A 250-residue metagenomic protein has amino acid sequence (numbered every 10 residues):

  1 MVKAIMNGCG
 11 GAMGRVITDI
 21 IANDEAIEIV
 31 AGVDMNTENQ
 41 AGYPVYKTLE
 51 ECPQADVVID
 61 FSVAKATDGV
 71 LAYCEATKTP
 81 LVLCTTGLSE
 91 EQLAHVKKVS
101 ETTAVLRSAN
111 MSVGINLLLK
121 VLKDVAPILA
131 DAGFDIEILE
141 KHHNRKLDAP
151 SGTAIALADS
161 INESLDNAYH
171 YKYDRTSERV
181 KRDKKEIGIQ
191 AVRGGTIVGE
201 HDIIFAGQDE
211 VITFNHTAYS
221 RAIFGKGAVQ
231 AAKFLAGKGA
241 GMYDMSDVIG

Functional and structural regions predicted by a protein language model:
M1-I5: Extreme N-terminal starter segment of soluble prokaryotic enzymes
N7, A12-L49, A132-G250: C-terminal substrate-binding/catalytic lobe of Rossmann-fold NAD(P)-dependent oxidoreductases
I29, V45, L81-V82, V105-R107: Hydrophobic beta-strand scaffold residues
V58-I59: N-terminal Rossmann-like NAD(P) cofactor-binding module of classical short-chain dehydrogenase/reductase
S62-V63, T86, A191-R193: Short glycine-/small-residue-rich Rossmann-like dinucleotide-binding loops
D68, A72, A76, T85-L106 (+2 more regions): Rossmann-fold NAD(P)-binding glycine/threonine-rich loop
P80, H95-S112, L129-D135: Rossmann-fold dehydrogenase core element
L117-G133, A149: Rossmann-like NAD(P)H-binding beta-loop-alpha module
